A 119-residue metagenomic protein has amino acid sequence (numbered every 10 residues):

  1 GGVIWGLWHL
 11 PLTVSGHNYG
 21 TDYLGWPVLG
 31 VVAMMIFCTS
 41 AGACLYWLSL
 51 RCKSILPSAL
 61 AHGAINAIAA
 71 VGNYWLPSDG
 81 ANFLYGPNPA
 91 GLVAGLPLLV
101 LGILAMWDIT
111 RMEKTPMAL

Functional and structural regions predicted by a protein language model:
G1-H17, T39-A43: Function-critical hydrophobic alpha-helical transmembrane segments in multi-pass membrane proteins
G2-G6, V31, M35, T39 (+2 more regions): Residue-level signature of the transmembrane alpha-helical core of multi-pass small-molecule transporters
T13-H17, T21-M35: Secretory targeting signals
T21-L24, V28-L29, G63-L119: C-terminal membrane module of polytopic membrane proteins
V32, L45-Y46: Flexible, glycine-rich surface segments
A41-L45, L101-G102: Hydrophobic/aromatic residues in alpha-helical transmembrane segments
S49-L50: Helix-capping/transition residues at the boundaries of transmembrane alpha-helices and the short helical linkers
K53-L56: Residues that define the loop-to-transmembrane-helix transition and helix capping in multi-pass membrane transporters
